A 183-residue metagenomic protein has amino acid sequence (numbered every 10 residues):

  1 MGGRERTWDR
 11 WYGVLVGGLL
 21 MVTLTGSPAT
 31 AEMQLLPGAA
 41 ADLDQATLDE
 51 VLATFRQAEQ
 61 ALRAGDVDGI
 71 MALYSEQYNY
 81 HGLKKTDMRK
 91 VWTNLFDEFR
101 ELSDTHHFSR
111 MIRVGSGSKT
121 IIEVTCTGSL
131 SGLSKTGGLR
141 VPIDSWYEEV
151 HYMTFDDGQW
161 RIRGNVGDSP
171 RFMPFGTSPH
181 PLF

Functional and structural regions predicted by a protein language model:
G2-L15: Bacterial N-terminal signal peptides that target proteins for export
G13-T25: Bacterial N-terminal signal peptides
A29-Q77: Short, low-complexity N-terminal intrinsically disordered segments enriched in polar/charged residues
T47, L62-D66, L73, E101 (+3 more regions): Flexible low-complexity loop/turn motifs enriched in small/helix-breaking residues
L73-D87: A short gly/proline-enriched turn/hairpin at secondary-structure junctions
T93-W146: Surface-exposed, charged secondary-structure patches
M111-I112, H151-M153: A structural signal for short hydrophobic beta-strand segments in well-ordered beta-sheet cores
D144-Y147, T154-F183: Low-complexity, intrinsically disordered terminal/linker segments enriched in charged and Gly/Pro repeats
